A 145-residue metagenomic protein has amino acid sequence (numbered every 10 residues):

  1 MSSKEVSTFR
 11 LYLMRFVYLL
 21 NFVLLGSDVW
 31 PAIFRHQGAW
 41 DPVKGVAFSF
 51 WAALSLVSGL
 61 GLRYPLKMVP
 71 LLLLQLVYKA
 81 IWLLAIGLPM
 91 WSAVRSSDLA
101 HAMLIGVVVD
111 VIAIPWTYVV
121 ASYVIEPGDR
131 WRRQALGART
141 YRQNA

Functional and structural regions predicted by a protein language model:
M1-T8, N144: Short, Lys/Arg-rich, polar N-terminal cytosolic tail immediately upstream of the first transmembrane signal-anchor
V6-S7, F16-D41: Membrane-helix boundary elements
L19-S27, P42-R63, L76-L84: Core segments of alpha-helical transmembrane spans in multipass integral membrane proteins
V29-Q37, L60-R63, L88-A93, V119-S122: Juxtamembrane "helix-exit" motif on the non-cytosolic side of transmembrane helices
H36-G45, P70-L73: Short, amphipathic, aromatic/basic-enriched membrane-interface segments that mark the entry/exit of transmembrane
Y64-M68, L99-A100: Membrane-helix interface segments
A85-M103: Membrane-helix boundary connector in multi-pass membrane proteins
V108-A135: Membrane-water interface at the C-terminal end of transmembrane alpha helices
